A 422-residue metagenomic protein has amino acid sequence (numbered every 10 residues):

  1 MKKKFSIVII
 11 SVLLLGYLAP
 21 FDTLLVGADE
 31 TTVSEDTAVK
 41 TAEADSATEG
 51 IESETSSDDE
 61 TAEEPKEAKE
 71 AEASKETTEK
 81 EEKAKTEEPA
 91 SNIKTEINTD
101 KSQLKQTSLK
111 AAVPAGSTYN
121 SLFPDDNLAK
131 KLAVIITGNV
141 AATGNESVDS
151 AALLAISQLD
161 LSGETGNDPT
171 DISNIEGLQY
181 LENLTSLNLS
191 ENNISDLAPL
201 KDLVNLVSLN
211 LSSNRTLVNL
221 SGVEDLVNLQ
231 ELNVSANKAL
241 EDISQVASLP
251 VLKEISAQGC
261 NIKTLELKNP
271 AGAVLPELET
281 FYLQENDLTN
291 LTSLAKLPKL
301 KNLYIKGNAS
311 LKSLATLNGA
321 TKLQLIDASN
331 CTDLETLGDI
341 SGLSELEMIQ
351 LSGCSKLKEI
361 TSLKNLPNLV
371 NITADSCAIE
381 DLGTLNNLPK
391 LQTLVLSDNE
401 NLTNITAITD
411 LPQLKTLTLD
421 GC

Functional and structural regions predicted by a protein language model:
K2, F21-A44, G50, E54 (+15 more regions): N-terminal capping/linker segments that flank leucine-rich repeat
K2-L24: Sec-dependent N-terminal signal peptides of Gram-positive bacterial secreted proteins and lipoproteins
V8, D22, E35, A47 (+8 more regions): Generic short amphipathic/hydrophobic targeting helices enriched at N-termini, encompassing Sec-type signal peptides
L13, D333-T336: Short beta-strand element of the conserved SAM-dependent methyltransferase core
T37, D100-Q103, V227, P389 (+1 more regions): Intrinsic low-complexity/disordered segments
Q158-S173, N183-I194, N205, N210-L217 (+12 more regions): Concave beta-strand-loop units of leucine-rich repeat
I175-Y180, L197-L203, L220-L226, I243-L249 (+7 more regions): A structural signal for leucine-rich repeat
